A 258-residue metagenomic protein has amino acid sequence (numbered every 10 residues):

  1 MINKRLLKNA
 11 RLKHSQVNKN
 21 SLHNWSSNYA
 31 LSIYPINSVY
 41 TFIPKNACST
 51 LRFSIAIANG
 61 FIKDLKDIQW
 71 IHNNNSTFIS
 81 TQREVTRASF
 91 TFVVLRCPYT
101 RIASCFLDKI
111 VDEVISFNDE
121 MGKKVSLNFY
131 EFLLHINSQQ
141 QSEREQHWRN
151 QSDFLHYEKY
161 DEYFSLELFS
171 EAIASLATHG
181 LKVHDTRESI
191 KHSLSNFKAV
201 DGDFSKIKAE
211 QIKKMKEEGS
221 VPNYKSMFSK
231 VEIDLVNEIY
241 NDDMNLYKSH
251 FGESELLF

Functional and structural regions predicted by a protein language model:
M1-F258: Membrane-interface amphipathic segments in extracytoplasmic regions
